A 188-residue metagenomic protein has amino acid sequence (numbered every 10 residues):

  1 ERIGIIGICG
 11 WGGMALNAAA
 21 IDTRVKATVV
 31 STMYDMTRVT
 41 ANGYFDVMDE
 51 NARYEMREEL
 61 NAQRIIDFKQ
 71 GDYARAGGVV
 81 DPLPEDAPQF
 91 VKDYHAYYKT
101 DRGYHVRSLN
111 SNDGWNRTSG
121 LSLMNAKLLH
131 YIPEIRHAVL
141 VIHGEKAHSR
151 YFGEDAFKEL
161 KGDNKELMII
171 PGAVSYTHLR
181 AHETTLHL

Functional and structural regions predicted by a protein language model:
R2-C9: Alpha/beta-hydrolase fold nucleophile elbow
W11-G13: Catalytic nucleophile loop
L16-Y97: Alpha/beta-hydrolase-fold enzymes
W115-Y131: Active-site nucleophile elbow and catalytic-triad environment of alpha/beta-hydrolase enzymes
I135, V141-H143: Short beta-strand/loop motif that positions the catalytic acidic residue of the alpha/beta-hydrolase fold
S149-K165: Conserved loop-alpha-helix segment in the C-terminal half of the alpha/beta-hydrolase fold that carries the catalytic
K161-S175: Catalytic histidine neighborhood in serine/cysteine hydrolases with alpha/beta-hydrolase-type architecture
T177-T184: Conserved small/polar residues in nucleotide/adenosyl-binding loops
